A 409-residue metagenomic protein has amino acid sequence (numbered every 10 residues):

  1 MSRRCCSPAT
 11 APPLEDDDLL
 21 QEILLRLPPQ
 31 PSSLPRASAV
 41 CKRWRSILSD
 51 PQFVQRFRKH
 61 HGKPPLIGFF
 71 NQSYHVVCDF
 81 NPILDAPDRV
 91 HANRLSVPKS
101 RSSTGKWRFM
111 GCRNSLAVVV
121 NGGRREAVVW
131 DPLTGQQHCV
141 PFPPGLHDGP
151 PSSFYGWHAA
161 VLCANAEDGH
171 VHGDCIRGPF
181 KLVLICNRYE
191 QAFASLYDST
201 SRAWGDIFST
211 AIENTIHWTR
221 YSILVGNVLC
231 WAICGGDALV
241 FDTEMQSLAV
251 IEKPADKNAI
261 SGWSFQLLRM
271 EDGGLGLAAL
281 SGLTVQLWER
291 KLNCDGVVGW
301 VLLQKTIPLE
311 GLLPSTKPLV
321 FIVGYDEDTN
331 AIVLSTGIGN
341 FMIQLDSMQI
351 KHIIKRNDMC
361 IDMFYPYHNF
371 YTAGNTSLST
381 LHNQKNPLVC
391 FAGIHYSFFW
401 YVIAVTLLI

Functional and structural regions predicted by a protein language model:
M1-I409: N-terminal entry/capping and adjacent linker segments that precede and initiate structured domains
